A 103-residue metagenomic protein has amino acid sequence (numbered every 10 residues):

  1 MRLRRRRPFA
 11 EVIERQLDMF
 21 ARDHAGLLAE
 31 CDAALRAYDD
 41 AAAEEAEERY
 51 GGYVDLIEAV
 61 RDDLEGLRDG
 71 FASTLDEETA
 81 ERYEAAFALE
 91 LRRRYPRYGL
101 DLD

Functional and structural regions predicted by a protein language model:
M1-D40: Short terminal alpha-helical segments
R7, E11, E44-E47, G51 (+2 more regions): Generic alpha-helical secondary structure signal
E11, D40, G52-D55, A85 (+2 more regions): Intrinsically disordered, low-complexity regions enriched in small/polar residues
H24-R68: Amphipathic alpha-helical interaction modules
A72-D103: Amphipathic alpha-helical binding modules
